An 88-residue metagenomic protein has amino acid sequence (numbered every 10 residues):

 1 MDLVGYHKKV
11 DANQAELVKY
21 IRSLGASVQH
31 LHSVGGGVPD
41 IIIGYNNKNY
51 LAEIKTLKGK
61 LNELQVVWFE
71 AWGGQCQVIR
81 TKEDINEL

Functional and structural regions predicted by a protein language model:
M1-L88: Catalytic phosphate/metal-binding cores of nucleic-acid and nucleotide-processing enzymes, i.e., regions that mediate
